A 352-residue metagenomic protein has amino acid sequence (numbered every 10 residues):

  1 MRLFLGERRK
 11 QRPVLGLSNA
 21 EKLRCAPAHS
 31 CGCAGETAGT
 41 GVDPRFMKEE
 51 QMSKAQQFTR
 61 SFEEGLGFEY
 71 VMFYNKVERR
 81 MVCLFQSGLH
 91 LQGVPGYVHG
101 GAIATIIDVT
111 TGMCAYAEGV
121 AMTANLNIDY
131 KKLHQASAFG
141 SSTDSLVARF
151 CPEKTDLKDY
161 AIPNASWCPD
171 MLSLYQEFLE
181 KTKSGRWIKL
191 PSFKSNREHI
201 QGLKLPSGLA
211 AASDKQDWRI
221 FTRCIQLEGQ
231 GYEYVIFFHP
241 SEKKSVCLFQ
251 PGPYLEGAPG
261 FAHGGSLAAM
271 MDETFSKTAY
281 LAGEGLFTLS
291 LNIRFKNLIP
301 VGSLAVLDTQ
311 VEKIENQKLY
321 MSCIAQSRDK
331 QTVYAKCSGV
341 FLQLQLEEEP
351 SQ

Functional and structural regions predicted by a protein language model:
M1-D129, L133-V301, E312-Q352: Terminal targeting signals and extreme-terminal segments of soluble enzymes
